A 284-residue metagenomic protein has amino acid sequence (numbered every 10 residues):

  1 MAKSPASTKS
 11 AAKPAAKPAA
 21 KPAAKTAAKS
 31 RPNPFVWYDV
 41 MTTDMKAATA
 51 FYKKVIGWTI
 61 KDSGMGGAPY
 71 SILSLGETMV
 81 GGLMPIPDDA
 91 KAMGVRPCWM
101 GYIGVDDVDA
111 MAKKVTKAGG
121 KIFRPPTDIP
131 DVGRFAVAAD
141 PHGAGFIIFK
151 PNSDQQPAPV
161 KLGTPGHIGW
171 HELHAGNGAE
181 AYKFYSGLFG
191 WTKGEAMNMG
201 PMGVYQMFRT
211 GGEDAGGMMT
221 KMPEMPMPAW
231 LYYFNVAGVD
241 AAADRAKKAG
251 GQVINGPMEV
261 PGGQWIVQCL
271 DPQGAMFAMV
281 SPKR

Functional and structural regions predicted by a protein language model:
A2-T49, C98-I103, F149-Y182, W191-G194 (+2 more regions): N-terminal beta-strand motif that seeds the catalytic metal site of vicinal oxygen chelate
P32, V36-M79, K117, P125-V137 (+2 more regions): Core segments of cupin and vicinal oxygen chelate
D44-K46, S74-M79, G101-H142, N177-A179 (+1 more regions): Vicinal oxygen chelate
W58-R96, P141, G145-S153, T192-A229 (+3 more regions): Conserved short beta-strand elements that form part of the metal-binding/catalytic scaffold of enzyme active sites
D62, P157-A158, V260: Short amphipathic alpha-helical leader/targeting segments
G94, M111, I168: Short, solvent-exposed interaction modules
